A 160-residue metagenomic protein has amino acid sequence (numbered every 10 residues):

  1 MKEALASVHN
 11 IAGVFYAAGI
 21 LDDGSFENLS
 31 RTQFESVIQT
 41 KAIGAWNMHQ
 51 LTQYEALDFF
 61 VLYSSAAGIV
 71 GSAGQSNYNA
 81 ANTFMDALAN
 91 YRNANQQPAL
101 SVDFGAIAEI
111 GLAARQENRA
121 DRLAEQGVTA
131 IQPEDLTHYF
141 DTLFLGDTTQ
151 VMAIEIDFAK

Functional and structural regions predicted by a protein language model:
M1-K160: 4′-phosphopantetheine-dependent carrier domains
